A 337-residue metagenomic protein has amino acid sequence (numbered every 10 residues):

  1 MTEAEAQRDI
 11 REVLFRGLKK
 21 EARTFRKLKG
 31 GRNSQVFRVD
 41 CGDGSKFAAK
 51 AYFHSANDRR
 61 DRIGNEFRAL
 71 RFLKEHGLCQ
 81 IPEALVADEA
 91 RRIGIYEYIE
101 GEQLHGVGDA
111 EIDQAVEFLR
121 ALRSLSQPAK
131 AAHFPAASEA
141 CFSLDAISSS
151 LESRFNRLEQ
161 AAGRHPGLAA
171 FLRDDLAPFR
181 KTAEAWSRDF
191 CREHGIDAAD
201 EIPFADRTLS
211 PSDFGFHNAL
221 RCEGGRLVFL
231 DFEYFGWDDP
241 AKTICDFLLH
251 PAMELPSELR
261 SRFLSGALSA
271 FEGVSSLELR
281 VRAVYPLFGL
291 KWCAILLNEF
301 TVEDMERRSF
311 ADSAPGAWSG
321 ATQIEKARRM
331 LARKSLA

Functional and structural regions predicted by a protein language model:
E5-E21, Q127-S212, G273, L277 (+1 more regions): An alpha-helical support segment within catalytic cores of ATP-dependent transferases
R26-A49, R188-T243: Active-site acidic catalytic loop and adjacent metal/ATP-binding pocket of ATP-dependent phosphoryl transfer enzymes
R26-G163: ATP-binding pocket architecture of kinase catalytic cores
G31, V284-K291, T322: Aromatic- and histidine-enriched alpha-helix N-cap/loop-to-helix transition segments that scaffold the rims
N65, A69, Q114, F118 (+4 more regions): Charged catalytic carboxylate motif
G101, L227, F235-W237, H250-M253: Activation segment
P240-G273, P286-E306: Active-site activation/catalytic loop segments of kinase-like enzymes and analogous catalytic loops in related
A294-A337: ATP/Mg2+ or Mg2+-diphosphate-binding catalytic cores that bind nucleotide phosphates or diphosphates via glycine-rich
